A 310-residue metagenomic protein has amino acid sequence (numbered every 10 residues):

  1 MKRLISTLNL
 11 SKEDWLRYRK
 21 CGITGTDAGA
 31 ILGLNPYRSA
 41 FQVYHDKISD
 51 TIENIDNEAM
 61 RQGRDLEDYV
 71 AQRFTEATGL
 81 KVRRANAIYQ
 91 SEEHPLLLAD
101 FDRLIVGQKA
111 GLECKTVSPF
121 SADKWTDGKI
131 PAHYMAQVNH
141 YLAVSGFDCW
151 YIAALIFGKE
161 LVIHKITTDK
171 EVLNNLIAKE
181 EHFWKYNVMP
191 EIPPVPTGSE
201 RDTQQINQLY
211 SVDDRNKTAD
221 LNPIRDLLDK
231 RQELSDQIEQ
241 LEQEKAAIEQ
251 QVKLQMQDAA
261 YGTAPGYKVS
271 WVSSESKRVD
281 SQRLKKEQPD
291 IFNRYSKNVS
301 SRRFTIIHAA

Functional and structural regions predicted by a protein language model:
M1-A310: Accessory terminal regions of nucleic-acid processing enzymes
